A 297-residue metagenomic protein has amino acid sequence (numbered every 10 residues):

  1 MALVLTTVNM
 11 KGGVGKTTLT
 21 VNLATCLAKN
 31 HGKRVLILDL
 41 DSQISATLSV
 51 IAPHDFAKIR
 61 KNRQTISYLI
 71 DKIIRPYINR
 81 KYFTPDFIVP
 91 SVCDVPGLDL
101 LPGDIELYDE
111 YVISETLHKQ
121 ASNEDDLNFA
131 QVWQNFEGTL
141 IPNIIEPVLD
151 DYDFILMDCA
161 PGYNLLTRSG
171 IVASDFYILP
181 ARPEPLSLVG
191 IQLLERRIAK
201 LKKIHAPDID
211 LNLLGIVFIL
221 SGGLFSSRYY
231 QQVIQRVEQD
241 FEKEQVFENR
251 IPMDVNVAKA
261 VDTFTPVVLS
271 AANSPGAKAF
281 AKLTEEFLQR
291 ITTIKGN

Functional and structural regions predicted by a protein language model:
M1-N297: P-loop NTP-binding core
